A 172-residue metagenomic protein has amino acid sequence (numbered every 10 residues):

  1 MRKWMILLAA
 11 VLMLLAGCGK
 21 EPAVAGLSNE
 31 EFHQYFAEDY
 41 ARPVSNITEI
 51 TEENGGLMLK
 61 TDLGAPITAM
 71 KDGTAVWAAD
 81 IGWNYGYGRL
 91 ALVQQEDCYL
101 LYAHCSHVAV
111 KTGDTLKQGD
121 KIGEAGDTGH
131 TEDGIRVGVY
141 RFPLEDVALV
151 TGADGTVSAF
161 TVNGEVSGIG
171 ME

Functional and structural regions predicted by a protein language model:
M1-W4, G19: Positively charged n-region of N-terminal signal peptides that target proteins for export
W4-V11: Sec-dependent N-terminal signal peptides
L14-G17: C-terminal motif of bacterial Sec signal peptides marking the signal peptidase cleavage site
G19-R89, Q118, V162, V166-E172: Surface-exposed, glycine-biased beta-strand/turn segments
I50, A78-A79, V108, A125-T128: Residue-level recognition of beta-strand microenvironments
A69-A109, D133-R136: Zn2+-dependent peptidoglycan hydrolase active-site motif and core
D120, I135-E172: Acidic, glycine-rich catalytic/binding loops that coordinate metals and/or anionic ligands
